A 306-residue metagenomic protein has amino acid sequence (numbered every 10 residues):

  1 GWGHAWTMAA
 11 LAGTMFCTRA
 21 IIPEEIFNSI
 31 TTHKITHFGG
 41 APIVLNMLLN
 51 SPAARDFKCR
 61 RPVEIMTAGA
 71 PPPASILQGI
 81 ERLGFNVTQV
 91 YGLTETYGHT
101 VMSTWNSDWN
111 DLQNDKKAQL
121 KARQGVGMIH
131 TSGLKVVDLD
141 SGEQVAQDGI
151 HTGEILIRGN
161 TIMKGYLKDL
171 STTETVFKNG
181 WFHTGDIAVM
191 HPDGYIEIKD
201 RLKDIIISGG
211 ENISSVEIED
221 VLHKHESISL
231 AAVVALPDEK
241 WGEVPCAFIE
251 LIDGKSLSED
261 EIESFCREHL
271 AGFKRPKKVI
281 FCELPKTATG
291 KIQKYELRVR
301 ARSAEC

Functional and structural regions predicted by a protein language model:
G1-H37, S51: Conserved AMP-binding/adenylation subdomain of ANL enzymes
G13, T31, V63-I65, P72-V90 (+5 more regions): Conserved AMP-binding/adenylate-forming
E24-F27, A54, E174, E219: Short hydrophobic/charged patches on amphipathic alpha-helices used for structural packing and interfaces
H33-I35, R55-K58, T104-W109, I249 (+1 more regions): Short, hinge-like loop/turn segments at secondary-structure boundaries
F38, G159, K164-G165, T172-T175 (+3 more regions): AMP-binding/adenylate-forming catalytic core of the ANL superfamily
I43-N46, A70-P71, T161: Alpha-helix/helix-capping structural signal
A53, R61, H130, S227-L230 (+1 more regions): Glycine-centered tight turns that cap/initiate beta-strands
A301-C306: Acidic/polar alpha-helix N-cap and adjacent early helical turns within long charge-rich amphipathic helices/linkers
